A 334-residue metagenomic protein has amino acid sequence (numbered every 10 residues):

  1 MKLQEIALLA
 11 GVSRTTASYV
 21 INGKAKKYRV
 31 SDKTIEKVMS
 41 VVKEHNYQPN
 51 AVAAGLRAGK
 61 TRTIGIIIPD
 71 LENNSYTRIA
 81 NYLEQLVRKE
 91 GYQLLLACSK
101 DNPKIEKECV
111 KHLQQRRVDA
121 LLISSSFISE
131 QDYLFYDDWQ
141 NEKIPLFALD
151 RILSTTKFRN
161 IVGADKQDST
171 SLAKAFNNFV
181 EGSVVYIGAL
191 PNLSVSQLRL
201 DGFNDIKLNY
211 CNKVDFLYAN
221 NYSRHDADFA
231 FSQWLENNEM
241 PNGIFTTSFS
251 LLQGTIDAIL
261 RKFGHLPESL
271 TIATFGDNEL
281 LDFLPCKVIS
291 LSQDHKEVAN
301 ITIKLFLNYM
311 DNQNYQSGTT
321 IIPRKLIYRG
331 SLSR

Functional and structural regions predicted by a protein language model:
M1-K60: N-terminal helix-turn-helix DNA-binding module of bacterial transcription factors
R14-Y19, R57-D70, G182-L190: Short beta-strand segments enriched in small/hydrophobic residues
G59-N178, W234-E236: Alpha-helical recognition/docking segments in bacterial nutrient-uptake and carbohydrate-utilization systems
P69-T77, A97-K104, F127, N160-S171 (+6 more regions): Hinge/beta->alpha junction and helix N-cap segments in small-molecule ligand-binding domains
K89, E142, K207-K213, N237-E239 (+1 more regions): Short helix-capping segments at alpha-helix termini
Q93, K143-F147, R159, S183 (+3 more regions): Proline-centered loop/turn at the N-terminus of a beta-strand
E236-R334: Flexible loop/turn connectors
